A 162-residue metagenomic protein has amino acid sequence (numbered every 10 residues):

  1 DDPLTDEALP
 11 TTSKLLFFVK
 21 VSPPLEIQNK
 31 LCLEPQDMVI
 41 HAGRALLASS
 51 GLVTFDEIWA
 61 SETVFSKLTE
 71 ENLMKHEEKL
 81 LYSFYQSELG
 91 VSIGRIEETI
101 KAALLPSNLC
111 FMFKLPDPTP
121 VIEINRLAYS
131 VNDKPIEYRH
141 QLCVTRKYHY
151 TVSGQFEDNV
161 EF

Functional and structural regions predicted by a protein language model:
D1-L9: Short linear motifs at protein or domain termini
L9-F162: C-terminal all-alpha effector/ligand-binding and dimerization domain of prokaryotic HTH-type transcriptional repressors
